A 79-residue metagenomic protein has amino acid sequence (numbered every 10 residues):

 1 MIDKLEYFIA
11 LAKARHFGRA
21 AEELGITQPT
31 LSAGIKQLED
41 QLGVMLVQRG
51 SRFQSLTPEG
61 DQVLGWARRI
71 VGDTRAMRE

Functional and structural regions predicted by a protein language model:
F8: Short, basic/aromatic recognition patches that contact phosphate-bearing ligands
L11-G25, F53: Short helix-boundary/capping micro-motifs
A14, E23, K36-M45: Residue cluster at the C-terminal edge of the helix-turn-helix DNA-binding motif
E39-L56, D61: A short LG(V/I)-centered, amphipathic sequence patch enriched for acidic residue(s) preceding the LG motif
Q41-L42, V63-E79: Alpha-helical linker/hinge and terminal dimerization helices associated with HTH transcriptional regulators
